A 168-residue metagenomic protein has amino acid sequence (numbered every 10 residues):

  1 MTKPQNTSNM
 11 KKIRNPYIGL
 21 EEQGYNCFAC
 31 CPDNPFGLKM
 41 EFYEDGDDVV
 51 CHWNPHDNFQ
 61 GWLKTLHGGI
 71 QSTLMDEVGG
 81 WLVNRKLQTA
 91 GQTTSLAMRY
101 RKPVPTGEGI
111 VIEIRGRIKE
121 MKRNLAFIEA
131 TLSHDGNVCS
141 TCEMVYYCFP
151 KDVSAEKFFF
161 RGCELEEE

Functional and structural regions predicted by a protein language model:
M1-D57, E168: Non-catalytic linker/capping segments at the edges of enzyme domains
T2-I18, P105-T106, R117-E168: HotDog/MaoC-like acyl-thioester-processing domains
Q23, F36-L38, D47-V49, Q92-L96 (+2 more regions): A generic structural signal for short beta-strands and their flanking turns/coil linkers
C30, S72-T73, E77, W81: Short, residue-level hotspots on alpha-helical faces of the histone-fold and other alpha-helical interaction modules
V50-H52, A97, V111-R115, F127-E129 (+1 more regions): Beta-strand secondary-structure signal
V50-L74: A conserved, well-ordered hydrophobic junction motif at loop->secondary-structure transitions
W53-P55, Y100, C148: Hydrophobic residues in beta-strands and at strand termini
V78-E113, I118: Hydrophobic beta-strand-centered segment that forms part of the acyl-chain substrate-binding groove
